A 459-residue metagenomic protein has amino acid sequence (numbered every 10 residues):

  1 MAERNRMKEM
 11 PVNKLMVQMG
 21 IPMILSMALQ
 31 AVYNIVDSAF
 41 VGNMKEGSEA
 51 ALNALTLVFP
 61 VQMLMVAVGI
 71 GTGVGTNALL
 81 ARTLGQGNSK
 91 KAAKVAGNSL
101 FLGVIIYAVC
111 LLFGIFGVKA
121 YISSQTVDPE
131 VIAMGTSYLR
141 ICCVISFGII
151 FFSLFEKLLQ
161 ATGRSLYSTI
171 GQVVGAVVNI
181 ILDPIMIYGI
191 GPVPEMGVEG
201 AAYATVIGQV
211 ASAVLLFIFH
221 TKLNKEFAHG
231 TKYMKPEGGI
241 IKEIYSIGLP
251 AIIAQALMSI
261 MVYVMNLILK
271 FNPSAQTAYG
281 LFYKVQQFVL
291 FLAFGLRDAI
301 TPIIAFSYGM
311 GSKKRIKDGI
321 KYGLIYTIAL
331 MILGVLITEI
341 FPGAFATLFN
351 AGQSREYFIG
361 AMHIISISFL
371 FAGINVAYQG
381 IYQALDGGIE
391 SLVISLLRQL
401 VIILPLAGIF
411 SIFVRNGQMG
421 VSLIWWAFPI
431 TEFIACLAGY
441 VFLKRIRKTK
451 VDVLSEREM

Functional and structural regions predicted by a protein language model:
M1-G20, L80-F147, V193-G248, I304-S368 (+1 more regions): Short alpha-helical transmembrane segments in multi-pass integral membrane proteins
M7-A39, N43-G47, P60-G75, L79 (+6 more regions): N-terminal transmembrane alpha-helices
Q18-D37, I141, G175, G208-S212 (+4 more regions): Transmembrane helical elements of multi-pass membrane transporters/channels
M23, M27, A39, A78 (+16 more regions): Transmembrane alpha-helix boundary and packing residues in multipass membrane permease domains and related
A28, V32-N53, I122-P129, I185-M196 (+5 more regions): Helix-terminus/linker motif at the lipid-water interface of multi-pass membrane proteins
E49-P60, G135, L139, A202 (+3 more regions): Small-residue hotspots at the loop-to-helix junctions and early N-terminal turns of transmembrane alpha-helices
L52-L112, I149-S168, A278-L336, I340-P342 (+2 more regions): Small-residue-rich hydrophobic transmembrane alpha-helices
G73, C142-Q160, S168-A176, A201-L216 (+4 more regions): Short runs within selected transmembrane alpha-helices of multi-pass transporters and secretion channels
